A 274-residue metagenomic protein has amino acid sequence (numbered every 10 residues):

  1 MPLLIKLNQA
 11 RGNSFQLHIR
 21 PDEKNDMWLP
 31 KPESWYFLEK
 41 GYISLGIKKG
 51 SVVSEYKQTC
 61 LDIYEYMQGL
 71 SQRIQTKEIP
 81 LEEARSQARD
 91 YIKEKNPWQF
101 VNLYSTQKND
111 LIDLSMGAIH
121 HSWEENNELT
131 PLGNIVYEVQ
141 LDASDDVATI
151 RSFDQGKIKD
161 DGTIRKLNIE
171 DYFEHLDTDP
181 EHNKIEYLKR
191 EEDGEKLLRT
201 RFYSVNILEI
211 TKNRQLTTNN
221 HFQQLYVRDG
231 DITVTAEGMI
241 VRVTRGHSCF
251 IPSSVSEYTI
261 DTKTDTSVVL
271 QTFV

Functional and structural regions predicted by a protein language model:
M1-K108, H121-D231, A236-E237, Q271: Active-site region of the double-stranded beta-helix
I19, S115-M116: Proline-centered helix-kink/hinge sites
V101-D113, A236-V255: Short acidic-glycine-tyrosine-enriched beta hairpin
G117-S122, N126, V255-Y258: Short, charged beta-turn/beta-strand-edge "cap" motif at the junction between a beta-strand and an adjacent loop
R242-V274: TerminUS-proximal long segments
